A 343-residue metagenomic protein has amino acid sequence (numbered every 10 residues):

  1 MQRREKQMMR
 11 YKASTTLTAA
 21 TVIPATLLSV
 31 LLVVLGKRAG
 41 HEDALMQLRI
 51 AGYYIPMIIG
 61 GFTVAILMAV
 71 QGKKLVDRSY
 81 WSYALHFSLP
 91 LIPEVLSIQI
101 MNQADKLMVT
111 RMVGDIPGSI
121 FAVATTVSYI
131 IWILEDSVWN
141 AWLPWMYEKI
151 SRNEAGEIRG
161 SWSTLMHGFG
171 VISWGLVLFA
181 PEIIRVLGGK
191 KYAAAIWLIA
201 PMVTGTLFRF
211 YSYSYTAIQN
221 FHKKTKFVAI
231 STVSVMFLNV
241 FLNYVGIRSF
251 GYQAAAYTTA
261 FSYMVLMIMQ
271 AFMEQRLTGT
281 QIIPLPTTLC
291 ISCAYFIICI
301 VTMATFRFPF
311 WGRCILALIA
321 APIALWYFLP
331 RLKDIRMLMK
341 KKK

Functional and structural regions predicted by a protein language model:
M1-T16, G72, V203-S234, E274-R276: Membrane-interface junctions at transmembrane-helix termini in multi-pass inner-membrane proteins
T15-V70, T125-S128, V233-L238, Y252-M273 (+1 more regions): Hydrophobic alpha-helical transmembrane segments
L31-V34, F62, R159-R209, V240-R248: Alpha-helical transmembrane segments of multi-pass membrane transport and lipid-handling proteins
G36-G40, Q99-I130, E148, P181-K191: Helix-terminus/linker motif at the lipid-water interface of multi-pass membrane proteins
E42-G52, G60-N102, A141, W145-G156 (+2 more regions): Interhelical loop/hinge segments that connect adjacent transmembrane helices in multipass membrane
M46, Y83-F87, L91, V109-Y129 (+2 more regions): Interfacial/gating helices of multi-pass transporter permease domains
A124-N153, R159-M166, T216-F221: Helix-loop junctions and terminal segments of transmembrane helices in multi-pass membrane transport/translocation
I300-K343: Membrane-proximal transmembrane or re-entrant/amphipathic helices at the cytosolic face
